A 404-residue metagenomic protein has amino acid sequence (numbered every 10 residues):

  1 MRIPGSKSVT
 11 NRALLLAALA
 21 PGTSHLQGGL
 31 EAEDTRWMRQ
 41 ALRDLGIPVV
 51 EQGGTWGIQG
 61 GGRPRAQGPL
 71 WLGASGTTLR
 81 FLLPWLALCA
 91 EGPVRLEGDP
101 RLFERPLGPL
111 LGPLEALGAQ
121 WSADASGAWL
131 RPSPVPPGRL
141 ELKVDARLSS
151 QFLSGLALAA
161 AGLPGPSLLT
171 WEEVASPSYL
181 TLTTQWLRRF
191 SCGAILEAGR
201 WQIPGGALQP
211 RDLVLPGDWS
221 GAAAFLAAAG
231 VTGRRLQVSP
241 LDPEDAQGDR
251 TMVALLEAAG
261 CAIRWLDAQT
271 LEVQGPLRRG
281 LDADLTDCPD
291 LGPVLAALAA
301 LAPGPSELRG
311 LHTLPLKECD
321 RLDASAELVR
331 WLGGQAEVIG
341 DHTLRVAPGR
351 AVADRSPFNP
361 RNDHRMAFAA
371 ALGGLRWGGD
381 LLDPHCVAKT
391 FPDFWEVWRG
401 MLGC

Functional and structural regions predicted by a protein language model:
M1-C404: Short, structured segments at the rim of ligand-binding sites
